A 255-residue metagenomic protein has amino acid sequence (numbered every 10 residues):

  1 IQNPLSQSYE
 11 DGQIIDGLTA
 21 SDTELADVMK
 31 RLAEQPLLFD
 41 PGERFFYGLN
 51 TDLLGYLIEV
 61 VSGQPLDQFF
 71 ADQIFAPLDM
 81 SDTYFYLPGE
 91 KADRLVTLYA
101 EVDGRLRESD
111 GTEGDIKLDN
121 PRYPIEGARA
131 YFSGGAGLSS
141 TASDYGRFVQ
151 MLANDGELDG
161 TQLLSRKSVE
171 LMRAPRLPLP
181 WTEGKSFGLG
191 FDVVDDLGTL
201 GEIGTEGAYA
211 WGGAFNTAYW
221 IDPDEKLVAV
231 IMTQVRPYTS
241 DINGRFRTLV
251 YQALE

Functional and structural regions predicted by a protein language model:
I1-E206: Short, surface-exposed loop or secondary-structure junction motifs that flank catalytic or metal-binding residues
V102, P223-D224: Short, ordered coil/turn segments that flank beta-strands lining enzyme active or ligand-binding pockets
D192-V193, W220-D222: Short, well-ordered beta-strand micro-motif
A210: Short, structured beta-strand/loop micro-motifs enriched in basic residues and often containing a Trp
G213-F215: Short, small/polar residue-rich loop motifs at catalytic or cofactor-binding pockets
Y219-W220, K226-V235: Short, well-ordered beta-strand elements
V235-R245: A short acidic/glycine-rich loop-to-helix N-cap element
N243-E255: Surface-exposed amphipathic alpha-helical segments
